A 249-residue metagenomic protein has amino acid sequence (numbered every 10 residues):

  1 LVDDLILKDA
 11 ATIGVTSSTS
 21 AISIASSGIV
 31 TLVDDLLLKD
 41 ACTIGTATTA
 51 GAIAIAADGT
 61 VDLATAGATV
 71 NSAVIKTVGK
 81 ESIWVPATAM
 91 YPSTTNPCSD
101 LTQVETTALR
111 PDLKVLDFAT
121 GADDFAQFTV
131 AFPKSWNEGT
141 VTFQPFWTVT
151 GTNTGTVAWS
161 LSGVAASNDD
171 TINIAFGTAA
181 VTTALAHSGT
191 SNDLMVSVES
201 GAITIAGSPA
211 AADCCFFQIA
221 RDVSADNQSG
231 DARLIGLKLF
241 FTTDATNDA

Functional and structural regions predicted by a protein language model:
L1-A108: Intrinsic low-complexity, repeat-rich intrinsically disordered segments enriched in small/flexible residues
T106-G121: Short carbohydrate-recognition loop motifs
A119-S135, T140: Short beta-strands within extracellular/lumenal beta-sheet-rich domains
G139-V149, V157: A short beta-strand element within beta-rich, extracytoplasmic domains of secreted/secretory-pathway proteins
N153-L161, D231-I235: Short coil-to-beta strand junction motifs in C2/discoidin
T171-G207: Extracellular carbohydrate recognition and processing domains and analogous Trp-centered ligand-binding platforms
G207-V223: Noncatalytic modules at the cell exterior or secretory-pathway interfaces, chiefly beta-strand-rich lectin/adhesion
A220-A249: Proprotein-processing/basic-patch segments
